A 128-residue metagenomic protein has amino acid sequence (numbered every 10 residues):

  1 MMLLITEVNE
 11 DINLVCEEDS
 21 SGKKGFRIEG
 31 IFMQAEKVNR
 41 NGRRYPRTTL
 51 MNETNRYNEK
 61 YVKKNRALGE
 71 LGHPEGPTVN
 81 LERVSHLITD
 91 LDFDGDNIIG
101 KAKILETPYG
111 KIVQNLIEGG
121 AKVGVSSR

Functional and structural regions predicted by a protein language model:
M1-K64: Polar/acidic, low-complexity leader/linker segments enriched in S/T/G and N/D
L3-V15, T49-N52, L81-H86, L105-K111 (+1 more regions): Short amphipathic alpha-helical surface micro-motifs
L14, L68, L87-R128: Residue microenvironments linked to proteolytic maturation and disulfide-stabilized extracellular modules
G25, L50-N58, T78, I88 (+2 more regions): Generic hydrophobic, helix-prone segments enriched in Leu/Val/Ile
Q34-A35, H73, I104-E106: Non-catalytic surface loops within mature trypsin-like serine protease
V38-N39, P77, P108-G110: Residue-level signal for secondary-structure boundary sites
R56-F93: SsDNA-processing nucleotidyl-transfer enzymes
